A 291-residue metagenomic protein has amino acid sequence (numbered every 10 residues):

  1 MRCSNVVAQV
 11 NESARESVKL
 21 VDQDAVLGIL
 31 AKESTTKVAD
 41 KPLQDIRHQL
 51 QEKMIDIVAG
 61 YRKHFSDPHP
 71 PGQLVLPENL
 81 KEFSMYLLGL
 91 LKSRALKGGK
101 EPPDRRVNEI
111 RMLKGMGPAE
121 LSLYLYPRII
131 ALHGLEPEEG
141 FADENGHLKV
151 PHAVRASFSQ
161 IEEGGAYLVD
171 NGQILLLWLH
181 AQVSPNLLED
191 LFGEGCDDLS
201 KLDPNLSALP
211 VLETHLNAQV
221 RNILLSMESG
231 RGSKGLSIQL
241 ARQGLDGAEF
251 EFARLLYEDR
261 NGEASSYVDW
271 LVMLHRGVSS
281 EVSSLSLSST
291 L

Functional and structural regions predicted by a protein language model:
M1-L291: Extended acidic, low-complexity intrinsically disordered regions
